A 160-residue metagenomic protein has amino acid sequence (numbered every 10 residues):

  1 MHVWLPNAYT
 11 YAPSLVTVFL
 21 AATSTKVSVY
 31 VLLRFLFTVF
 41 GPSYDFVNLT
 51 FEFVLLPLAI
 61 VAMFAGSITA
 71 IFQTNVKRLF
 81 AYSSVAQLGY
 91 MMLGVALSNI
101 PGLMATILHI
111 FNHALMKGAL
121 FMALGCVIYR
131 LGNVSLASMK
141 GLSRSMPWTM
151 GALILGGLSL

Functional and structural regions predicted by a protein language model:
M1-L160: Hydrophobic transmembrane alpha-helices and their helix-loop junctions in integral membrane proteins
